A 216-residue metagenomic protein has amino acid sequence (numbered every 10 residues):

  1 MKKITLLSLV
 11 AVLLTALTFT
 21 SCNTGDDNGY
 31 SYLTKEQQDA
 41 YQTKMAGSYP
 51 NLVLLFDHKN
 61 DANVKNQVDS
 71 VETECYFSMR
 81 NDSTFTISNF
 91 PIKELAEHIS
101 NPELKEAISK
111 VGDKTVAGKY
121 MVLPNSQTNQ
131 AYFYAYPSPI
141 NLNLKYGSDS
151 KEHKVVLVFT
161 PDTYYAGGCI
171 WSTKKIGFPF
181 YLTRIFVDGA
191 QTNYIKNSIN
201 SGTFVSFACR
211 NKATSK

Functional and structural regions predicted by a protein language model:
M1-A46, K212-K216: Bacterial Sec-dependent N-terminal signal peptides
Y32-K216: First exposed extracellular module after export/assembly in secreted or surface-exposed proteins
